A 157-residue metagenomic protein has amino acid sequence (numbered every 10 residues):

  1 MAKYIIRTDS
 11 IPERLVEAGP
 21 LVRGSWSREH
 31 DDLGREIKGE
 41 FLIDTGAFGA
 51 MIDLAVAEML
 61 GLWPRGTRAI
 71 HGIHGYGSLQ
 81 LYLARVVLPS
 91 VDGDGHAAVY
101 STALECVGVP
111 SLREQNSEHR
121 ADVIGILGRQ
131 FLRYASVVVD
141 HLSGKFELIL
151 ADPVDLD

Functional and structural regions predicted by a protein language model:
M1-D157: Pepsin/retropepsin-fold aspartyl endopeptidases
